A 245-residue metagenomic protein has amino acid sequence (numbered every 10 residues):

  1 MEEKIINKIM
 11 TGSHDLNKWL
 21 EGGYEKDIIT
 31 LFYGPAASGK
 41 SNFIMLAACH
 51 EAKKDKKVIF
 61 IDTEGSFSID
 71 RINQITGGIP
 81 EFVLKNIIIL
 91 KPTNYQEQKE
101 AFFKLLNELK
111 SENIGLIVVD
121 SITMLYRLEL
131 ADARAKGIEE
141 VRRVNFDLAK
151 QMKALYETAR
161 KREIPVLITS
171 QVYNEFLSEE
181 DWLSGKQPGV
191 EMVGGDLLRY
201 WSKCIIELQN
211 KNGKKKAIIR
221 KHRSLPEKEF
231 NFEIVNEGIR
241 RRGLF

Functional and structural regions predicted by a protein language model:
M1-N86: The Walker A/P-loop phosphate-binding site
N7-K8, A36-A37, Y95, V144 (+1 more regions): Short, flexible loop segments at the rims of nucleotide/cofactor-binding pockets, characterized by
M10-S13, N17, K26, I69 (+3 more regions): Amphipathic alpha-helical transducer elements in NTP-driven molecular machines
L20-E25, A37, A48-A52, T76-G77 (+6 more regions): Signal for well-folded cores of large energy- and translation-related assemblies
K56-E140: Conserved inter-motif catalytic segment of the P-loop NTP-binding fold
K104-L197: P-loop NTPase motor core
E157-F245: Phosphate-binding/switch region of NTP-binding enzymes
